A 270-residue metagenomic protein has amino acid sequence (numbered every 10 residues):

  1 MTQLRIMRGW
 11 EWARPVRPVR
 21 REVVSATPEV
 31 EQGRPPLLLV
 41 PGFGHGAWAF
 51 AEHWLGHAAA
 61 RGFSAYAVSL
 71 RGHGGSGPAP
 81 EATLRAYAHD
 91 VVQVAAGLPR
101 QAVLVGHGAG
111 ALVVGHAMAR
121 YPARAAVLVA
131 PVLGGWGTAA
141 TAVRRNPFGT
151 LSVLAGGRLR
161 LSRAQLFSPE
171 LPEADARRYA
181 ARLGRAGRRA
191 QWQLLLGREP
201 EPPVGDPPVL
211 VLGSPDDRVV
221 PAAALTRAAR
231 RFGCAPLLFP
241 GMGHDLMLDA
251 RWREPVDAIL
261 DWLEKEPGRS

Functional and structural regions predicted by a protein language model:
G42-G46, G108, P215: Active-site glycine-rich loops that stabilize anionic/oxyanionic intermediates across multiple enzyme folds
F43-L55: The serine-hydrolase catalytic nucleophile loop
H57-A79: Conserved alpha/beta-hydrolase
A86-A102: Conserved acidic catalytic loop of the alpha/beta-hydrolase fold
A119-V153, A190-G197: Flexible "cap/lid" loop of the alpha/beta hydrolase fold
G205, V211-G213, D217: Short beta-strand/loop motif that positions the catalytic acidic residue of the alpha/beta-hydrolase fold
R218-R227: Conserved alpha/beta-hydrolase "acid-adjacent" motif
A235-S270: Catalytic active-site module of serine/aspartate enzymes centered on a nucleophile-bearing elbow/loop
